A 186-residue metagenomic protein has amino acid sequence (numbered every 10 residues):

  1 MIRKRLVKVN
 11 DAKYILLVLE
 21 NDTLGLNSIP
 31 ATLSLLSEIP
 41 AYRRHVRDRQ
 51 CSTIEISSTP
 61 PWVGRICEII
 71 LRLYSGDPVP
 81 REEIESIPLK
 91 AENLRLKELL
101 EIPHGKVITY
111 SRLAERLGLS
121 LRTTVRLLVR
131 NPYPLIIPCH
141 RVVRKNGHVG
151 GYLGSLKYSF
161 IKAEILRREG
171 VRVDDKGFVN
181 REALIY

Functional and structural regions predicted by a protein language model:
M1-L119, R168, R172-Y186: Basic nucleic-acid-binding alpha-helical/helix-turn surface characteristic of O6-alkylguanine DNA
L127: Residues in the recognition helix of alpha-helical DNA-binding motifs
R130: Alpha-helical DNA-recognition elements
I136-K145: Short Lys/Arg-enriched helix C-cap and helix-to-coil transition segments that create basic nucleic-acid-contact patches
V149-G151: Ligand-binding pocket segment of bilobal, Venus flytrap-like solute-binding proteins
S155-D175: A short, Lys/Arg-enriched interface patch at domain edges and termini
